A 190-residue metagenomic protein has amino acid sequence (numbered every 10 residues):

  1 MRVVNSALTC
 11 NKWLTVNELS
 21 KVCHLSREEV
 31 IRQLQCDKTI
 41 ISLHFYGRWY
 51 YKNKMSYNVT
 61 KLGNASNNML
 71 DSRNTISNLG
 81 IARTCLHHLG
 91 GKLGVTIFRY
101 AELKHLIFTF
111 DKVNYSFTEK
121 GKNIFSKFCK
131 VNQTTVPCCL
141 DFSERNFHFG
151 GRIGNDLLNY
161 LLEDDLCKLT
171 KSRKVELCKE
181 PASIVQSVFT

Functional and structural regions predicted by a protein language model:
M1, T15, F45-A65, K112-C129 (+1 more regions): Short, cationic-aromatic polyanion-contact patches
A7-N11, G91, E163, T170-K171: Short helix-capping/hinge SLiMs at alpha-helix to coil transitions
K12-V22, L70-L89, T109, Q133-R145: Short acidic, hydrophobic short linear motifs in intrinsically disordered regions
E18-S20, A101, L161: A short acidic, leucine-rich amphipathic alpha-helix
E28: Key DNA-contact positions within bacterial/archaeal DNA-binding proteins
I31-Q35, F98, L158: Short, hydrophobic-biased segments on the C-terminal half of alpha helices that form "recognition helices"
K38-F45, E102-K112, D164-T170: A short, conserved structural fragment
